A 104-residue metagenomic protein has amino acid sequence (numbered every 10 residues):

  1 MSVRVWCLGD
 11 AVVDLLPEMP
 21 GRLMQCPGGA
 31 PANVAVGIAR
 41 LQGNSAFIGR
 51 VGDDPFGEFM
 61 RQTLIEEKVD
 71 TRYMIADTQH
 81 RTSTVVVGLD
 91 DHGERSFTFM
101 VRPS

Functional and structural regions predicted by a protein language model:
M1-R22: Positively charged, low-complexity intrinsically disordered leader regions
D14-L15, L41, E67: Change "in soluble alpha/beta enzymes" to "in soluble alpha/beta proteins
L16, A35-V36, F59, M100: Residue-level recognition of conserved structural "scaffold" positions that shape functional pockets and channels
P20-C26, R102: Short glycine-enriched, charge-decorated loop/helix-capping segments at active-site entrances that position
A30: Hydrophobic/small residue at the entry helix of a nucleotide-binding pocket
N33-N44, L89: Alpha-helix C-terminal capping segments
N44-S104: Conserved N-terminal subdomain of the carbohydrate kinase-like
